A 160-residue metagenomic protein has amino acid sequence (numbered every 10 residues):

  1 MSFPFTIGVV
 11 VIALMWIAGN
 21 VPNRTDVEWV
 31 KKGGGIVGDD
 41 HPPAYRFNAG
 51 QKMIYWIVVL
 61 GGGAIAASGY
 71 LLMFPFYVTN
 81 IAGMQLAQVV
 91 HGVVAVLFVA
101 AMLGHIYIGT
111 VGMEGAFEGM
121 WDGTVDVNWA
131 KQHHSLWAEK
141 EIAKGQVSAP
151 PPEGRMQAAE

Functional and structural regions predicted by a protein language model:
M1-E160: Membrane-embedded alpha-helical bundles that constitute the cytochrome b-like, heme-associated redox core of multi-pass
